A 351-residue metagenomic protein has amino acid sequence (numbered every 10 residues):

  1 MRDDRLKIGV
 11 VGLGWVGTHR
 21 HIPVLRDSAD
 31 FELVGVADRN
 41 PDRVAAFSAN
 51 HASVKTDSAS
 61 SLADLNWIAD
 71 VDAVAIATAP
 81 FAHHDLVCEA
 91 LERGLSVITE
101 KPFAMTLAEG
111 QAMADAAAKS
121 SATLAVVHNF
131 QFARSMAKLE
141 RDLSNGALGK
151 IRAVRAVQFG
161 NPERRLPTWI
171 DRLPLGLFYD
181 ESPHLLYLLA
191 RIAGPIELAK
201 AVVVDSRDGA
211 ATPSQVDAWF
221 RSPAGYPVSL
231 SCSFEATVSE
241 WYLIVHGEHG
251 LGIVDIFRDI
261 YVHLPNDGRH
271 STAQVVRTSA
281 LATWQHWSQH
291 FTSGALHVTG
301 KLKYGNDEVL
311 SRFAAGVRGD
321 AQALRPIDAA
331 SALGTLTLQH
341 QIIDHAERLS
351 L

Functional and structural regions predicted by a protein language model:
M1, L186-H263, G305-D320, Q339-H340: Contiguous beta-strand/loop segments that form the cofactor/metal-binding neighborhood of enzyme cores
M1-A52: N-terminal Rossmann-like dinucleotide-binding module
M1-R2, A73-A75, D307-L351: C-terminal helix-rich "cap/oligomerization" subdomain common to oxidoreductases
G17, T99, L124-V126, R155 (+1 more regions): Hydrophobic residues in well-ordered beta-strands that form the structural core
T56-A116, G305: Beta-loop-alpha module in the N-terminal Rossmann-like domain of NAD(P)-dependent dehydrogenases, especially those
A112-N129, K150-V154: Rossmann-fold dehydrogenase core element
F130-V202, S206-G209: Predominantly a Rossmann-like dinucleotide-binding segment in NAD(P)-dependent oxidoreductases
H249-P326, L351: C-terminal glycine/acidic-rich active-site capping loop/insertion
